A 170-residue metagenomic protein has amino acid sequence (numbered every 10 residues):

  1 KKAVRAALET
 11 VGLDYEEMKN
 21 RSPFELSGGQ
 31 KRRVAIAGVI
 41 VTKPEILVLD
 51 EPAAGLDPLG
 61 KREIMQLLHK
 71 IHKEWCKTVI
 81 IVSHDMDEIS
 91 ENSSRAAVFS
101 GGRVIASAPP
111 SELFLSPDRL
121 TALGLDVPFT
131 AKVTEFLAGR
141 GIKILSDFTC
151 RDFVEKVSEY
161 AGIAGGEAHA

Functional and structural regions predicted by a protein language model:
S22-L26, Q30: Conserved ABC ATPase signature
I36-A37: Hydrophobic anchor residue at the start of the ABC signature
K43: Conserved catalytic motifs of ABC-family nucleotide-binding domains
L47-D50: Catalytic Walker B motif of ABC-type/P-loop ATPase nucleotide-binding domains
S83-H84: H-loop/switch region of ABC-family ATPase nucleotide-binding domains
I89-E91: A short, surface-exposed alpha-helical micro-motif characterized by mixed small hydrophobic and charged/polar residues
